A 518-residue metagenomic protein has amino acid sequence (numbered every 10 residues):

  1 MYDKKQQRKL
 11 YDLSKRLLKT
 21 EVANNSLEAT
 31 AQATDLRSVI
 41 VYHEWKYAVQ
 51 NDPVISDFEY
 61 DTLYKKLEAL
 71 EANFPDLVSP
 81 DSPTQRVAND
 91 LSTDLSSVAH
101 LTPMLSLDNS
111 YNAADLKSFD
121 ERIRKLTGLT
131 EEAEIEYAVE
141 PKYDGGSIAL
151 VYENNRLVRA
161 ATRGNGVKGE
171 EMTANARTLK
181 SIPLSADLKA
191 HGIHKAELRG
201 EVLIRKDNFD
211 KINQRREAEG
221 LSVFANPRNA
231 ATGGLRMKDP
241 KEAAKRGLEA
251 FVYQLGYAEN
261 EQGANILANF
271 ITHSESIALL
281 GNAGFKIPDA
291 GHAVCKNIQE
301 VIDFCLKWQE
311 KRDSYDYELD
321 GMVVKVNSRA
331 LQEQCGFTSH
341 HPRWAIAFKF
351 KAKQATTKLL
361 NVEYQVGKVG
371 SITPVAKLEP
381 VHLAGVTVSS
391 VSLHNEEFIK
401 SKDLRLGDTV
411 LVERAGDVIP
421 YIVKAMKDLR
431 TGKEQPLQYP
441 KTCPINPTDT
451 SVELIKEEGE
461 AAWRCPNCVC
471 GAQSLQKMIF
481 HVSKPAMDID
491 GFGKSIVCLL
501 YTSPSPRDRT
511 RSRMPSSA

Functional and structural regions predicted by a protein language model:
M1-S503, R507-R509: RNA/tRNA-interacting regions in translation and RNA-turnover enzymes
S512-A518: Hydrophobic alpha-helical segments, chiefly the membrane-spanning helices and signal/signal-anchor peptides
